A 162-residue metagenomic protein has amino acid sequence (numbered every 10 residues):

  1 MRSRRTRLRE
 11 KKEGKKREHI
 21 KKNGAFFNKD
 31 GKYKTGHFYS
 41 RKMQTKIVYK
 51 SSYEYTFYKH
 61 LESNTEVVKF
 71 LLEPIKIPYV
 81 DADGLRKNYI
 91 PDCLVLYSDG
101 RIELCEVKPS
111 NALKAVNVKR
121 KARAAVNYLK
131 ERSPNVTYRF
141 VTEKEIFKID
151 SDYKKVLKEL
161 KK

Functional and structural regions predicted by a protein language model:
M1-K162: Electrostatic, structured charged patches in enzyme active sites and in nucleic-acid/phosphate-binding
